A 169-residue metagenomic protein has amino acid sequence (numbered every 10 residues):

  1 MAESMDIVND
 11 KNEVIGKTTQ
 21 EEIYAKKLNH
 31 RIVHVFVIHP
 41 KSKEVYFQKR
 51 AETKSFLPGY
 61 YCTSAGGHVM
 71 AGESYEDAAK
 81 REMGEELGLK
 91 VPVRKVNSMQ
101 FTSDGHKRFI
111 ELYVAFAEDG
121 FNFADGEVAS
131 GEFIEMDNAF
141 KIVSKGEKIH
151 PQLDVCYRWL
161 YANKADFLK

Functional and structural regions predicted by a protein language model:
M1-H34, I38-S42: Acidic, metal-coordinating catalytic segment for phosphate/diphosphate chemistry, firing primarily on the Nudix
E21-Y24, N97-T102: Short, solvent-exposed loop/turn elements at beta->coil junctions and helix N-caps that rim active or binding pockets
E22-V33, K41-R81: Conserved Nudix-box catalytic region and its N-terminal flanking loop in Nudix hydrolases and closely related
G59, A71, Q100, D104-K107 (+1 more regions): Nudix hydrolase/Nudix homology domain
E86: Short alpha-helical functional segments enriched in proximate histidine and acidic residues
L89-N97: A short coil-to-beta-strand element that immediately follows conserved catalytic motifs
